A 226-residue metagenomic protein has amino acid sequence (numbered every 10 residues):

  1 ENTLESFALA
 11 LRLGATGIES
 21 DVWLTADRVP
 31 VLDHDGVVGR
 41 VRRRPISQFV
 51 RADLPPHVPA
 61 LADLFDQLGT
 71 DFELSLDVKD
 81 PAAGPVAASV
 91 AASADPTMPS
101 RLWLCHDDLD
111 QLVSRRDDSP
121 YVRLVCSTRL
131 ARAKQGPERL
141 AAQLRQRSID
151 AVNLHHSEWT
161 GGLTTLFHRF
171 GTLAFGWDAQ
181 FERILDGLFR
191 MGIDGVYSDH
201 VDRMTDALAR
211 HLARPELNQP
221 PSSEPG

Functional and structural regions predicted by a protein language model:
E1-T16: N-terminal binding-site loop/beta-alpha segment at the start of enzyme catalytic domains that lines or forms
N2-E5, P59, Q135: Short, conserved clusters of charged catalytic residues that mark active-site and nucleotide-handling motifs
T3, T25, C105-H106: Short linear Ser/Thr-Pro motifs
T3, V50, T160: Residue-level signal for threonine
R12-G17, V22-E73, K79, C126-S127 (+1 more regions): An active-site metal/cofactor-coordinating segment within enzyme catalytic domains
L61-G226: Short loop-to-alpha-helix "cap/lid" segments that border enzyme active sites across diverse enzyme classes
